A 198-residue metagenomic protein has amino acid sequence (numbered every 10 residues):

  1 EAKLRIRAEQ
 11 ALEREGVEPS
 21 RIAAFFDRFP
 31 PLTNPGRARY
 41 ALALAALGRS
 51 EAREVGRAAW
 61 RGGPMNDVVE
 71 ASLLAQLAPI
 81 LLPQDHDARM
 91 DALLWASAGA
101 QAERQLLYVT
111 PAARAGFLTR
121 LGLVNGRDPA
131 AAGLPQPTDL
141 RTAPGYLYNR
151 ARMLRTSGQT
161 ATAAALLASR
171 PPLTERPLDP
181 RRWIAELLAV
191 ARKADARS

Functional and structural regions predicted by a protein language model:
E1-S198: Alpha-helical solenoid repeat scaffolds
